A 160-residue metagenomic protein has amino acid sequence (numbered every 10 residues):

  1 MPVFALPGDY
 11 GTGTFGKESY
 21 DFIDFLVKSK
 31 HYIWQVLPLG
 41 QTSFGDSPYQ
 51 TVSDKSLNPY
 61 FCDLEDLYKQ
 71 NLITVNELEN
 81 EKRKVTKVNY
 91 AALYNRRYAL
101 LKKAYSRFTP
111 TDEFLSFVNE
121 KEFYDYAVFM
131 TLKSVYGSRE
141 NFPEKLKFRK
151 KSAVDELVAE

Functional and structural regions predicted by a protein language model:
M1-E160: Acidic/aromatic-lined carbohydrate-recognition and catalytic surfaces of CAZymes acting on diverse glycans
